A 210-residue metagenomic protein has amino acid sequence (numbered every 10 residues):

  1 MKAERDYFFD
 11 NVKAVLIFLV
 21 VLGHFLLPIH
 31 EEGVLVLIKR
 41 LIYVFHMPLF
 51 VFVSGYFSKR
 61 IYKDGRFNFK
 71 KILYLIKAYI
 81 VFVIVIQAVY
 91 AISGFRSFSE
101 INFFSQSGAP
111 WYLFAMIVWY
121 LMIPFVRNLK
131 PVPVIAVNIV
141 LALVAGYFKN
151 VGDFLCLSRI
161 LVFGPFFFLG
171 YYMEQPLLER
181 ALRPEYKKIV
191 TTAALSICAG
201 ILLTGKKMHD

Functional and structural regions predicted by a protein language model:
M1-D210: Alpha-helical transmembrane segments and their immediate juxtamembrane cytosolic regions
